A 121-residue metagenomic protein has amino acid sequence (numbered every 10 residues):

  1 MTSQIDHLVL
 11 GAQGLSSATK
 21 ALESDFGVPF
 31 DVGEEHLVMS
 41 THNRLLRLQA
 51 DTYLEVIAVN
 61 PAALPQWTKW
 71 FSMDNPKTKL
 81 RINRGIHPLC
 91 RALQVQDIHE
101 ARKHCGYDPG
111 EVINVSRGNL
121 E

Functional and structural regions predicted by a protein language model:
M1-I5, L10-P29, R47-E121: Glyoxalase I/VOC metalloenzyme domain signal
P29-L37: Conserved catalytic-core motifs of GNAT/GCN5-like acyltransferases
V38-H42: Short acidic/glycine-enriched loop/turn segments that link adjacent beta-strands
